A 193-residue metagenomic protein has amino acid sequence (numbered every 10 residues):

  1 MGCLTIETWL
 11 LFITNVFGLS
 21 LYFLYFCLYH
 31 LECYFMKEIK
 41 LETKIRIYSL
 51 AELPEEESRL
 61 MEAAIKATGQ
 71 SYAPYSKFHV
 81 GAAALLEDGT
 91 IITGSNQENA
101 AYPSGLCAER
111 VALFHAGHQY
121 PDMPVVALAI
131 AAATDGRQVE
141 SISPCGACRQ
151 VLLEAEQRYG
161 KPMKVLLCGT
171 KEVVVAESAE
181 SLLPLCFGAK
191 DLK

Functional and structural regions predicted by a protein language model:
F35-E62: Short, compositionally biased leader-like segments
L60-A73: Short, basic/aromatic recognition patches
H79-L85: Short beta-strand scaffold segments in enzyme catalytic cores
T93-L192: Zn2+-dependent cytidine deaminase-like catalytic core
